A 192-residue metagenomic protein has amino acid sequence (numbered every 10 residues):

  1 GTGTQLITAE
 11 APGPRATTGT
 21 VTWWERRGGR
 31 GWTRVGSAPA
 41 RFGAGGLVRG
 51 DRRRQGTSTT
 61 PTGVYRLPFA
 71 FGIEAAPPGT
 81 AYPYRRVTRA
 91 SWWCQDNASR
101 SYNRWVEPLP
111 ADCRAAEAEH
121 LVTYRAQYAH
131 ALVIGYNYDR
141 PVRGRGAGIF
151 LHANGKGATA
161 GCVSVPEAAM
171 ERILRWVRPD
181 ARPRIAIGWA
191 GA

Functional and structural regions predicted by a protein language model:
G1-T159, M170-R184, G188-A192: Cell wall/extracellular polymer interaction/catalysis modules
T159-V165: Active-site nucleophilic cysteine motif
